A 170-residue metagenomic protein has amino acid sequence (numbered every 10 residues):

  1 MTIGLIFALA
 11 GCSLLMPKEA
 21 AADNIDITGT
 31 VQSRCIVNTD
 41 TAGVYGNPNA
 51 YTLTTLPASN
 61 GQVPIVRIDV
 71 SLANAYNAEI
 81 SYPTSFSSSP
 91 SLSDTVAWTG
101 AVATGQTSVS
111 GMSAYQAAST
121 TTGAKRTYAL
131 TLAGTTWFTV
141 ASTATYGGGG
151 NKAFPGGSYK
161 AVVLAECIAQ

Functional and structural regions predicted by a protein language model:
M1-A8: Sec-dependent N-terminal signal peptides
L9-E19: C-terminal segment of classical bacterial N-terminal signal peptides
K18-A97, G123-Q170: N-terminal small/polar-rich segments of proteins
S91-K125: Terminal beta-strand-rich extracellular "head" domains that mediate receptor/glycan or other ligand binding
